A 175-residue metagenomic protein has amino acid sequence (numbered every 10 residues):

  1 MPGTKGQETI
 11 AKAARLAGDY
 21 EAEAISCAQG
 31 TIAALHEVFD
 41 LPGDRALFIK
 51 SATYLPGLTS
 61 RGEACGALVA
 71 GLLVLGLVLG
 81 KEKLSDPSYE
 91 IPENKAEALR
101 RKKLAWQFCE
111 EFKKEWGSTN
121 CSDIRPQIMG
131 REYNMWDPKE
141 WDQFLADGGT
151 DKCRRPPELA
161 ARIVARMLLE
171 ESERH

Functional and structural regions predicted by a protein language model:
M1-E23: Polybasic, low-complexity association/targeting segments
K5, G43-I49, M135-D137: Active-site-adjacent bridging/hinge elements
I10-R15, I49-P56, W141-D142: Glycine/charged-rich beta-loop-alpha catalytic/anionic-binding loops adjacent to active sites
R15-A22, T59, D147, D151: Short, solvent-exposed segments of well-ordered alpha helices
E21, I25-K81: Small-residue-enriched, tightly packed secondary-structure blocks
A33-V38, G71-V78, S88-H175: Amphipathic alpha-helical interface segments
